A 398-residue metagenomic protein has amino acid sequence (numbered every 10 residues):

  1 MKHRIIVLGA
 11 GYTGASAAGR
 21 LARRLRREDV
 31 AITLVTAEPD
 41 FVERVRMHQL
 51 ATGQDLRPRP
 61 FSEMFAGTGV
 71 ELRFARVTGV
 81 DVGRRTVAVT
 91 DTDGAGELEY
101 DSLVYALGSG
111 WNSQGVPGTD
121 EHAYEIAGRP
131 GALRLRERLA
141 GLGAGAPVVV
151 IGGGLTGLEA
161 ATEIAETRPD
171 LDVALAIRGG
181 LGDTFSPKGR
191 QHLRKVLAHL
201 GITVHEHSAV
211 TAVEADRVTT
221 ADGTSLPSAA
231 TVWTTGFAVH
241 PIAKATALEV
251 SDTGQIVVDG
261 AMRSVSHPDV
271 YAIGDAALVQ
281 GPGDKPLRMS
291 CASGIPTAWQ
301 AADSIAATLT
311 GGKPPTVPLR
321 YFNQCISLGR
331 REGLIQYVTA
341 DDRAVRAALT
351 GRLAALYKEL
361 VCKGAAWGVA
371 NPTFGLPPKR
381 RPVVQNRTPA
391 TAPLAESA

Functional and structural regions predicted by a protein language model:
M1-E71, L158-P187, S397-A398: Beta1-alpha1 glycine-rich phosphate/pyrophosphate-binding loop at the start of Rossmann-like nucleotide-binding domains
M1-G14, D40-D55, A106, E121-G157 (+1 more regions): Conserved N-terminal glycine/acidic-rich loop preference
M1-R4, G69-P147, V232: FAD-binding core/adjacent interface of flavoenzyme oxidoreductases
T13, G108-W111, F237-A238, R331: Short glycine-rich anion-binding loops that position phosphate/pyrophosphate groups of nucleotides and phosphorylated
A18, A292-L319: Internal hydrophobic alpha-helix adjacent to the cofactor/substrate pocket in enzyme cavities
L72-G83, L98, T167-G260: A Rossmann-like FAD-binding core segment of flavoenzymes
E121-A144, S225-P296: FAD-site-proximal beta/loop scaffold in flavoenzymes
R330-A398: C-terminal auxiliary extensions adjacent to catalytic cores
